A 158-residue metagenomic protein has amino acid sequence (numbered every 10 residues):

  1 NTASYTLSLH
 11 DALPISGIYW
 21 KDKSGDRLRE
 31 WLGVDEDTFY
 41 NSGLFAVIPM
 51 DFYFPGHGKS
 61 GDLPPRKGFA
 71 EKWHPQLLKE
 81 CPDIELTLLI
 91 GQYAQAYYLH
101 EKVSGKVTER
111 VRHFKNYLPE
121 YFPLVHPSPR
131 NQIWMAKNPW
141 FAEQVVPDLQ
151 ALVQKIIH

Functional and structural regions predicted by a protein language model:
N1-L13: Short, small-residue-biased leader/transition segments that mark boundaries at the very start of proteins
A3, S16-I18, Q132: Flexible, active-site-adjacent loop/turn segments at secondary-structure boundaries
S4-Y5, W20, D62, K137: Pocket-edge positions in alpha/beta enzyme catalytic cores
L7, E30, P49, P123-V125: Pocket-edge structural micro-motifs
G17-R66: Short, surface-exposed acidic-centric catalytic microdomains
D51-H158: Glycine/proline-rich loop-helix segments at beta-alpha junctions forming the active-site rim of enzyme cores
